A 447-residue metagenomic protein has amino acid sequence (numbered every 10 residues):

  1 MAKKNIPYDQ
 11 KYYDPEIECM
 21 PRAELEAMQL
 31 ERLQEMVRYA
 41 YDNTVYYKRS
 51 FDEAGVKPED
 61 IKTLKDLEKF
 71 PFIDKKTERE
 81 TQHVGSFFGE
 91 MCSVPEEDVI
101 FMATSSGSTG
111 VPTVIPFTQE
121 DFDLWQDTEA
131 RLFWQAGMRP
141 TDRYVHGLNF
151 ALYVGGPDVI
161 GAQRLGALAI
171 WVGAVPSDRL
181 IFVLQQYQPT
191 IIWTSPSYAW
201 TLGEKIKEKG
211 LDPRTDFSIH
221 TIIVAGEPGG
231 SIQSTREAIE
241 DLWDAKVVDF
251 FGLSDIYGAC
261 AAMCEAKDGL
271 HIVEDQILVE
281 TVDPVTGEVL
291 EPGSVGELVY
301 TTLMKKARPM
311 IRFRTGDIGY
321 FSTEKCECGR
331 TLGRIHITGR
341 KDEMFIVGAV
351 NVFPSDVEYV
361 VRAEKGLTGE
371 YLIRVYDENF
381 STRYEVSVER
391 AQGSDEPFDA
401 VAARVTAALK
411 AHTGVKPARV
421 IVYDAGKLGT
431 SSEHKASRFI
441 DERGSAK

Functional and structural regions predicted by a protein language model:
M1-T104, G110-D127, W134-Q135, F380-S387 (+3 more regions): Nucleotide 5′-phosphate-binding alpha/beta core
W125-R143, S177-P189: Conserved ATP-dependent adenylate/AMP-binding module captured primarily in the ANL superfamily
A130-A167: Conserved AMP-binding loop of ANL adenylate-forming enzymes
R143, K209-G230: Conserved helix-loop-beta element of the AMP-binding
A169-L184, F353-S355: ATP-dependent adenylate-forming carboxylate-activation enzymes
I192, T301-T413, A418, H434: AMP-binding/adenylate-forming catalytic core of the ANL superfamily
A199-S218, E237-E240: Adenylate-forming
V224, G230-S231, T235-K325: Conserved AMP-binding/adenylate-forming
